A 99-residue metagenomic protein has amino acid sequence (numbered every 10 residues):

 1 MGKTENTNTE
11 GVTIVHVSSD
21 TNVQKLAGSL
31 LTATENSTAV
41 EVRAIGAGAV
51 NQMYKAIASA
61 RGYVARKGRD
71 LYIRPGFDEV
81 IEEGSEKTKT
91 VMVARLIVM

Functional and structural regions predicted by a protein language model:
G2-E5, Y63-A65: Acidic-enriched and Gly/Ser
T4-V40: An N-terminal amphipathic alpha-helical segment
V15-V17, L30, M53, I57 (+2 more regions): Generic structural hydrophobic/aromatic packing signal, biased to beta-strands
T21, G48, E79-I81: Residues that cap or initiate secondary-structure elements
A33-Y54: Charged, well-structured alpha/beta interaction segments
T34-N36, A60-V64, V93-A94: Short, low-complexity, polar/charged sequence segments that are solvent-exposed and flexible
A47-P75: Short, hydrophobic/π-rich interface segment
A65-M99: C-terminal edge-of-domain segments
